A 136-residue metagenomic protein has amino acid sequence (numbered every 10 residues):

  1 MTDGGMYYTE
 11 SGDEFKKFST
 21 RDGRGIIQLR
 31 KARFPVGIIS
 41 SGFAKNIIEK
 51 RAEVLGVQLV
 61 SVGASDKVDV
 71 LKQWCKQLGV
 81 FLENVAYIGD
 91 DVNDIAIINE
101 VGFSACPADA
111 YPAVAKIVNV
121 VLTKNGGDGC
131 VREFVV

Functional and structural regions predicted by a protein language model:
M1-P35: Active-site neighborhood of HAD-like aspartate-dependent phosphohydrolases
T2-Y8, I48-L55: Short, basic/glycine-rich phosphate-binding loops at helix/coil junctions that contact nucleotide phosphates
G5, G42, D91-V92: Anionic group-transfer/hydrolysis microenvironments
G12-S19, V54-L55, L59-S61, V68-V136: Mg2+-dependent phosphoryl-transfer enzymes with acidic/Ser/Thr/Gly-rich catalytic loops
S19-G23, G42, S65: Alpha-helix initiation and capping sites
I26-K50, V62, I98: Substrate-recognition element of Asp-dependent hydrolases with the DxDx(T/V) motif
